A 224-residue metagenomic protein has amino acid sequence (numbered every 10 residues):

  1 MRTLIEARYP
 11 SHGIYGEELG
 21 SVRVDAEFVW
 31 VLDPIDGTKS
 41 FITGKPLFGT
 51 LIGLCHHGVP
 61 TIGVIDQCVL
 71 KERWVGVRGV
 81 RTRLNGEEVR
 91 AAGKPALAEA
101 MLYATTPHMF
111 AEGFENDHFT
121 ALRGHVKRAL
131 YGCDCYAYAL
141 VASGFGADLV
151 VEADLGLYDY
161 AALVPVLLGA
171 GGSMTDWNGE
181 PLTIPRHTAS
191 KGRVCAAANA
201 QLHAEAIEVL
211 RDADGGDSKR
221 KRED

Functional and structural regions predicted by a protein language model:
M1, I5, T38, Q67 (+5 more regions): Residue-level signal for inorganic ion chemistry
M1-I35, Q201-L202, I207-D224: N-terminal subdomain of lithium-sensitive/metallo-dependent phosphomonoesterases centered on the IMPase/IPPase/PAP
G13, I62, A147-L149: Short, Asp-centered acidic motifs that coordinate Mg2+ and/or phosphate in catalytic or ligand-binding sites
G16-E18, G86, C133: Short loop/edge segments at beta-strand edges and connector loops that shape dinucleotide/nucleotide cofactor-binding
V24-R83, A98-A100: DPxDG-like acidic metal-binding loop motif
R90-D224: An extended, acidic
